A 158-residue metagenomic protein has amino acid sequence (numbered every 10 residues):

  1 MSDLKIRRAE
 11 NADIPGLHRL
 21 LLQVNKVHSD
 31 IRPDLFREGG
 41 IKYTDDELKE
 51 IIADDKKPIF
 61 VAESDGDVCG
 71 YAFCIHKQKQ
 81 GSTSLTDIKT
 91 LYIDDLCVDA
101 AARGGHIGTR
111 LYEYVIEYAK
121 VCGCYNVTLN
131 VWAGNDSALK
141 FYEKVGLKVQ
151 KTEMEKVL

Functional and structural regions predicted by a protein language model:
K5-L20: A short beta-loop-alpha structural element at the N-terminal edge of CoA-dependent acyl/N-acetyltransferase catalytic
R8, C124, E143-T152: Conserved acetyl-CoA-binding loop of GNAT-fold acetyltransferases
K26-L48: Conserved GNAT-fold acetyl-CoA-binding loop/helix
D46-V61, Y92: A short helix-loop-beta-strand connector motif used in the catalytic cores of GNAT acetyltransferases and, in some
V61, D67-H76, Y92, C97: Conserved beta-strand in the GNAT
V98, G104-E117, K144: Conserved acetyl-CoA-binding loop-helix of GNAT-fold acetyltransferases
K120-N130: Conserved GNAT acetyl-CoA-binding A-motif
T128-A138, E155-L158: Conserved beta-strand-loop-alpha-helix junction that forms the acyl-donor binding cleft
